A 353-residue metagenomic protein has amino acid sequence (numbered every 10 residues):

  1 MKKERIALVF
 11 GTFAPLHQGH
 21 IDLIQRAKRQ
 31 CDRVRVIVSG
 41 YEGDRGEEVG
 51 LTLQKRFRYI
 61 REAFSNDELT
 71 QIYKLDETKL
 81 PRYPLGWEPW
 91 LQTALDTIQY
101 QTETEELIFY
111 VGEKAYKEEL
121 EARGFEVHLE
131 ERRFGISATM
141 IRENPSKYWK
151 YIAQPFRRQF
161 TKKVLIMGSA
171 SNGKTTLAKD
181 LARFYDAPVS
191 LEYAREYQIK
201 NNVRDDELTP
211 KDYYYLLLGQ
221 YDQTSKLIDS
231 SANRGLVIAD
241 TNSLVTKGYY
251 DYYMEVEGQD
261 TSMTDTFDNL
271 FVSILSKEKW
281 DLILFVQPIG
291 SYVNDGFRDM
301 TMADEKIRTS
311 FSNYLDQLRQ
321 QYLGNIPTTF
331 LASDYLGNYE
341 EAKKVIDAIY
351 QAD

Functional and structural regions predicted by a protein language model:
M1-K162: Nucleotidyltransferase catalytic core that binds NTPs
T52-N66, E207-G235: Short, structured active-site "lid" loops
I141, Y253-G337, Y350: A glycine- and Lys/Arg-enriched "phosphate-lid" helix/loop adjacent to the NTP-binding pocket of small-molecule kinases
A170: The conserved Walker
G173: Conserved glycine(s) of the Walker
L177, L181: Hydrophobic positions on the alpha1 helix immediately C-terminal to the Walker A/P-loop
R183-S225: Conserved substrate/cofactor phosphate-moiety recognition/catalytic segment in nucleotide-dependent phosphotransferases
Y215-E278: Glycine-rich phosphate-binding loop used to anchor ATP phosphates in small-molecule kinases, encompassing both
